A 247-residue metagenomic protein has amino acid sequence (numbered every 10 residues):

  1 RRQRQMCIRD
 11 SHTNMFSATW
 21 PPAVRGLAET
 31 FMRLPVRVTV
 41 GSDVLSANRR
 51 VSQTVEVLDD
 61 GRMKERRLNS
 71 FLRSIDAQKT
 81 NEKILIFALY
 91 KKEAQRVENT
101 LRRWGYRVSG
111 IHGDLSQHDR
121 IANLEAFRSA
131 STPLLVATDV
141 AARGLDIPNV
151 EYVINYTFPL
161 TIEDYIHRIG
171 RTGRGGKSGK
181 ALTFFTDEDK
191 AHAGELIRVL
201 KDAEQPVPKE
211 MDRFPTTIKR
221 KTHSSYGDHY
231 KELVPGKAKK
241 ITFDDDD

Functional and structural regions predicted by a protein language model:
R1-Q5, R9-H223, K240-D247: Conserved helicase RecA-like core
H229, P235-A238: Intrinsically disordered, low-complexity, serine/threonine- and charge-rich segments
